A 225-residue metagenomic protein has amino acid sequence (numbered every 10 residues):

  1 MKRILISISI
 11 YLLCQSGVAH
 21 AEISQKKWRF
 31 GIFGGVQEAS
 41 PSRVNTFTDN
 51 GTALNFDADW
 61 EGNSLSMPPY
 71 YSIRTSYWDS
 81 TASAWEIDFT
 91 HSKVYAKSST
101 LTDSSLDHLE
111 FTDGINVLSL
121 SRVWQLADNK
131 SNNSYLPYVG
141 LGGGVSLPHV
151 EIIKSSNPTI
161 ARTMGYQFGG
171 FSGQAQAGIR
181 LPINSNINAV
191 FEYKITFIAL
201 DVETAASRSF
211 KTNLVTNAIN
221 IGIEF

Functional and structural regions predicted by a protein language model:
M1-K26: Cleavable N-terminal export/targeting peptides
H20-W78, N220-E224: Short glycine/proline- and aromatic-enriched beta-strand/turn motifs that initiate or cap beta-hairpins
E22, S76-N157, N217-F225: Gram-negative (and chloroplast) outer-membrane scaffold detector with strong preference for beta-barrel transmembrane
W28, P69-I73, N116-L120, G169-A177 (+1 more regions): Hydrophobic, lipid-facing positions within transmembrane beta-strands of outer-membrane proteins
R29, A82-A84, L136-Y138, P182 (+1 more regions): Membrane-spanning beta-strand positions in outer-membrane beta-barrel proteins
F30-V36, I87-H91, V139-V145, F191-F197: Transmembrane beta-barrel strands of outer-membrane/channel proteins
P41-S66, S92-V117, V145-G170, I198-T216: Extracellular/periplasm-exposed beta-strand and loop segments of Gram-negative cell-envelope proteins, dominated by
V117, S121, Q125, N186 (+3 more regions): Contiguous, function-dense segments enriched for cysteine-driven chemistry and partner/ligand-binding capacity
